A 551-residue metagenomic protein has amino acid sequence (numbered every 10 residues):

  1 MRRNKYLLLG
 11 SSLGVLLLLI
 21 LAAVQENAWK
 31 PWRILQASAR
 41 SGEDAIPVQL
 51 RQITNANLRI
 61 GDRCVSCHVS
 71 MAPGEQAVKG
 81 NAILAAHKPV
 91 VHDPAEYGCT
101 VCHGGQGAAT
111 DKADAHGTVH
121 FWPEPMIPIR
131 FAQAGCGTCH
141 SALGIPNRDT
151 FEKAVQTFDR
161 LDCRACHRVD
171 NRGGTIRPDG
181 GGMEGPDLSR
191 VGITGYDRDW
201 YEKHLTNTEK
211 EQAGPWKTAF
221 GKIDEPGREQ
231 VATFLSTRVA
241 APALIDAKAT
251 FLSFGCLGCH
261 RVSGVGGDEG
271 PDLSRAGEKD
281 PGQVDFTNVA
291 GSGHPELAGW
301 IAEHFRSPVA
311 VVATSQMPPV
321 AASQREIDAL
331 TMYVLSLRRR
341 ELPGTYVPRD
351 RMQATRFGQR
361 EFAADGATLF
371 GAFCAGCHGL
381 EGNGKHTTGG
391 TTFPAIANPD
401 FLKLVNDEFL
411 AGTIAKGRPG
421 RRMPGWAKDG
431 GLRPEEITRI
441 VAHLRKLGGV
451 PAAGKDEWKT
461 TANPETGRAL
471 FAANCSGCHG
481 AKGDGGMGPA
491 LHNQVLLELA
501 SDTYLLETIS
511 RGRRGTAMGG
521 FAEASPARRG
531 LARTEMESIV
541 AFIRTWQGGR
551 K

Functional and structural regions predicted by a protein language model:
M1-L8: N-terminal membrane topogenic signal
L8-A23: Hydrophobic membrane-insertion alpha-helices, especially the h-region of bacterial N-terminal signal peptides
A22-L35: Juxtamembrane/interface segments at transmembrane-helix termini
I34-I60, G74-V91, F121-P128, H140-D159 (+5 more regions): Electrostatic cytochrome c docking/interface patches
C64, C99, C136, C163 (+3 more regions): Short cysteine-rich clusters marking metal-coordination/redox-active sites
S70, G105, A142, V169-D170 (+3 more regions): Cys/His-rich metal-chelating microdomains
A85-T138, L143-R148, Q156, R160-V239 (+4 more regions): Extracytoplasmic electron-transfer domains, predominantly the class I c-type cytochrome c fold
M332-F362, A375-A397, T438-N463, S476-E498: Accessory recognition modules or surfaces
